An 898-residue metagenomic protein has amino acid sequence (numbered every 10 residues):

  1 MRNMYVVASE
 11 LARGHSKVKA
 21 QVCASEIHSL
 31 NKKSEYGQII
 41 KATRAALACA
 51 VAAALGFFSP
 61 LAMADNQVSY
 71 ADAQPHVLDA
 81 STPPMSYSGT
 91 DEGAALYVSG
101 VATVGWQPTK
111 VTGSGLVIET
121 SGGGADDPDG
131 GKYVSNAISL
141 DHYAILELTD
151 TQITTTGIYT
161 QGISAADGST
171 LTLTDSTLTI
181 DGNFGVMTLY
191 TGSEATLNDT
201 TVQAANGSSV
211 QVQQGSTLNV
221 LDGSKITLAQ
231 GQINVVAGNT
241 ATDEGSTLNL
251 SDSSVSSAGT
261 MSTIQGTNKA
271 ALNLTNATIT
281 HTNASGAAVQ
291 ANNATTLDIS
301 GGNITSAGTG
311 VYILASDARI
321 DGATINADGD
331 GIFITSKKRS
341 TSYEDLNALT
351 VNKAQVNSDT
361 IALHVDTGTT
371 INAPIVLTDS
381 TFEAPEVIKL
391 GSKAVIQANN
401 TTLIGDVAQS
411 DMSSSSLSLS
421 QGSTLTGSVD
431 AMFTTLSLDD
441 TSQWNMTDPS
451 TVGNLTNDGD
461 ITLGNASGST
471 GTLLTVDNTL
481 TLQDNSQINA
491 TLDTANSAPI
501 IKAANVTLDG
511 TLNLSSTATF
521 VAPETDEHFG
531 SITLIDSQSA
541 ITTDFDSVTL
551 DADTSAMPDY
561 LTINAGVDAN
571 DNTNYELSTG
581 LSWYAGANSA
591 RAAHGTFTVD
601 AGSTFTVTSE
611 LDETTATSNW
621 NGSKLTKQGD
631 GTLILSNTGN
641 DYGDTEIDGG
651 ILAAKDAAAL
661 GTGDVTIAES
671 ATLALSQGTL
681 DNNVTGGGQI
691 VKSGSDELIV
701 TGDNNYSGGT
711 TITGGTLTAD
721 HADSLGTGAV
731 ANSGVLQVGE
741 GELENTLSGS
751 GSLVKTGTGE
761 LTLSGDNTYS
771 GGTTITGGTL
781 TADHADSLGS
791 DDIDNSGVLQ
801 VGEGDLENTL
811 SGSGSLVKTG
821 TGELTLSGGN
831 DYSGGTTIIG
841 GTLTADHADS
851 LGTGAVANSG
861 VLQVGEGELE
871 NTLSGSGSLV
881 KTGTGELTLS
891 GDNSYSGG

Functional and structural regions predicted by a protein language model:
R2-A12, H28-L30, D493-A498, A518-N621: Outer-membrane translocation/initiation segment of Type V secreted surface proteins
R2-M63: Gram-negative bacterial Sec-dependent N-terminal signal peptides
A64-P75, N588: Boundary/junction segments of secreted and surface-exposed precursor proteins
A64-S69, S88-T103, T120-D141, T156-A166 (+15 more regions): Extracellular beta-strand/beta-solenoid scaffold signature
Y70, H76-Y87, A102-W106, K110-G113 (+29 more regions): All-beta strand scaffolds that present successive hydrophobic residues in beta-strands
A73, S81-T82, V101, Y143 (+22 more regions): Tight coil/turn sites that cap or link beta-strands
T367, I371-A373, L390-S392, L403-W444 (+7 more regions): Extracellular repeat-rich scaffold modules on cell surfaces
Q409-S410, S414-S531, A601, I690: Extracellular beta-strand/loop-rich repeat segments of large surface/secreted proteins
